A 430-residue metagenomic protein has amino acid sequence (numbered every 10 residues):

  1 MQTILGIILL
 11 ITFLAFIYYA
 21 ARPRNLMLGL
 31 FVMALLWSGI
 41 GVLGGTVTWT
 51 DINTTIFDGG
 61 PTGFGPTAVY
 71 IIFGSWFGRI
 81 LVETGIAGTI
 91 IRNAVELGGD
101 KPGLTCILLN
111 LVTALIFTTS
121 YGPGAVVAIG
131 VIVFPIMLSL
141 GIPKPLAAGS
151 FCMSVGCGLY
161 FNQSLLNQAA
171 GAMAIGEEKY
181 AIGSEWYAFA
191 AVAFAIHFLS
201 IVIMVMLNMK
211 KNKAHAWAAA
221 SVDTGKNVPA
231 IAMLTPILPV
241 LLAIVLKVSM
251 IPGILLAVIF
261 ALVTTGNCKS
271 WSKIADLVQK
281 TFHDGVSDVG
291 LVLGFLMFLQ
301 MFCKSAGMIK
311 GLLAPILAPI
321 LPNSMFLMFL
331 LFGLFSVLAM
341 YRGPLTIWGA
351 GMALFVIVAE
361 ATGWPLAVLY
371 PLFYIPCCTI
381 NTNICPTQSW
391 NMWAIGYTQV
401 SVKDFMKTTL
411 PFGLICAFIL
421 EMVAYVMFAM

Functional and structural regions predicted by a protein language model:
M1-F73, R79-I91, V95, K101-P102 (+2 more regions): N-terminal alpha-helical transmembrane segments of multi-pass membrane transport and channel/translocase proteins
Q2-I17, L30-G39, G44-G45, Y187-T281 (+2 more regions): Long, contiguous bundles of hydrophobic transmembrane helices that form the permeation core of multi-pass
T3-G6, P61-A68, A94-L109, L140-A147 (+4 more regions): Membrane-interfacial loop-to-helix junctions in multi-pass transporters
P23-L26, F64-T67, G78-G88, F117-A128 (+4 more regions): Short helix-coil transition sites and intra-membrane helix breaks within transmembrane domains of multi-pass
I52-G88, I274-G311, M325-G333, V337: Core transmembrane alpha-helical segments of multi-pass membrane transporters/permeases
G63-I71, S184-F198, K247-L255, A367-T379: Alpha-helical transmembrane segments
Y70-F73, D100-F134, P322-A367, Y374-T379: Hydrophobic alpha-helical transmembrane segments of multi-pass integral membrane proteins, predominantly secondary
F134-V228, W390-M430: Membrane-core helix-loop-helix motifs of multi-pass transport proteins
